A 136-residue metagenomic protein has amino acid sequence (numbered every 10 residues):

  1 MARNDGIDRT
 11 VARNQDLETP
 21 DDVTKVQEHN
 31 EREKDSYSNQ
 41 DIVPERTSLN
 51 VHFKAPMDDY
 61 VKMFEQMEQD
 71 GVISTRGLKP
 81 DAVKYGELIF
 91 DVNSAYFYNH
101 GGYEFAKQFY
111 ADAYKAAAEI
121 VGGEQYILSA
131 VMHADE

Functional and structural regions predicted by a protein language model:
M1-E136: N-terminal nicking endonuclease/strand-transfer module with a His-rich metal-binding environment and a catalytic Tyr
